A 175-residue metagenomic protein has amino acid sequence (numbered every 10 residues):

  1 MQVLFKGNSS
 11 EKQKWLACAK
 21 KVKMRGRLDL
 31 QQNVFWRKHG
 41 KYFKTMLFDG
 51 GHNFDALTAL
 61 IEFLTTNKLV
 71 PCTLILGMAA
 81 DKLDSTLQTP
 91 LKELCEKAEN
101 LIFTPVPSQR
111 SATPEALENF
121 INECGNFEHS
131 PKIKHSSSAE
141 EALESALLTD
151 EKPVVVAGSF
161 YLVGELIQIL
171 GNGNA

Functional and structural regions predicted by a protein language model:
M1, R25, L57, P114-L117 (+2 more regions): A general structural signal for well-ordered alpha-helical segments in protein cores
M1-N100: Nucleotide phosphate-binding/pyrophosphate-handling subdomain across enzymes that bind or process nucleotide phosphates
S10-Q13, R37, T66, K92 (+4 more regions): Eukaryotic N-terminal low-complexity, Ser/Thr- and Lys/Arg-rich leader segments that predominantly function as
K23, H52, A112, S137-E141 (+1 more regions): Short beta->alpha linker loops
Y42-M46, P90-P153: C-terminal helical cap/extension that packs against the catalytic core of soluble nucleotide-cofactor enzymes
A59-I61, L87-T89, P114-A116, I167-L170: Short amphipathic alpha-helical segments
L76-A80, P105-V106, G158: Cofactor-binding loop segments of dinucleotide-utilizing enzymes, especially the Rossmann-like FAD- and NAD(P)+-binding
E141-G171: A glycine-rich beta-strand to alpha-helix segment that forms a phosphate/ribose-binding loop at ligand/cofactor sites
